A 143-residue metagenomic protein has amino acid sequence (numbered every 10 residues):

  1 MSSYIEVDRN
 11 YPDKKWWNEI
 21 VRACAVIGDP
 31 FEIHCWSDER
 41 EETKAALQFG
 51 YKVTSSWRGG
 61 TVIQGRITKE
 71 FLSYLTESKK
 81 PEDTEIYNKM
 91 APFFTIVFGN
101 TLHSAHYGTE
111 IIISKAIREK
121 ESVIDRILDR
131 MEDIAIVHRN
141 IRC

Functional and structural regions predicted by a protein language model:
M1-C143: Structured alpha/beta or helical-core interaction and ligand-binding surfaces enriched in interleaved
